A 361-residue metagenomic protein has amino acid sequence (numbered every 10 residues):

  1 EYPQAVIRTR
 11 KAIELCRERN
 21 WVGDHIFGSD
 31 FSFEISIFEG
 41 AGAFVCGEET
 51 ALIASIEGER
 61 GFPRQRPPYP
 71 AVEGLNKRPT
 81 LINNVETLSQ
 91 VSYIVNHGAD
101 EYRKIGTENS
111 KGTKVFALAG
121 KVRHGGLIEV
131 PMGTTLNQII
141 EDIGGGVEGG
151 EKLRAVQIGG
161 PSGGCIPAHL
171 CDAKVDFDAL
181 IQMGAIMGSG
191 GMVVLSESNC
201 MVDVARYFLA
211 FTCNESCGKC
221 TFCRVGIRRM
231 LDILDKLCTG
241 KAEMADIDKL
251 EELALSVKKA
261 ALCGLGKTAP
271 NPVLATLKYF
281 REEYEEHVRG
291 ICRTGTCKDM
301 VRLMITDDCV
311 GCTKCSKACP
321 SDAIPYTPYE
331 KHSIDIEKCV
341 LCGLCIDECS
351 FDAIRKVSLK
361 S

Functional and structural regions predicted by a protein language model:
E1-V6, R10-I13, F33-I35, V147-Q182 (+1 more regions): Terminal amphipathic helices with adjacent charged low-complexity linkers/tails
V6-M132, G144: Hydrophobic alpha-helical positions that pack around
K11-G28, V175-L303, Y326-S333: Ferredoxin-type iron-sulfur electron-transfer modules in oxidoreductases and energy-metabolism complexes
G47, G133, C217-C223, C263 (+4 more regions): Short cysteine clusters
A54, N83, Q90-I94, A117 (+4 more regions): Non-ligating segments of multi-cofactor redox enzymes
S55-P67, H169-I186: Active-site loop ensemble at the mouth of alpha/beta enzyme cores that anchors a bound cofactor
M132-E148: Short amphipathic, charge-patterned alpha-helical segments
F222-R228, K314-K331, L344-K360: Iron-sulfur cluster-binding cysteine motifs and their immediate structural context in ferredoxin-like electron-transfer
